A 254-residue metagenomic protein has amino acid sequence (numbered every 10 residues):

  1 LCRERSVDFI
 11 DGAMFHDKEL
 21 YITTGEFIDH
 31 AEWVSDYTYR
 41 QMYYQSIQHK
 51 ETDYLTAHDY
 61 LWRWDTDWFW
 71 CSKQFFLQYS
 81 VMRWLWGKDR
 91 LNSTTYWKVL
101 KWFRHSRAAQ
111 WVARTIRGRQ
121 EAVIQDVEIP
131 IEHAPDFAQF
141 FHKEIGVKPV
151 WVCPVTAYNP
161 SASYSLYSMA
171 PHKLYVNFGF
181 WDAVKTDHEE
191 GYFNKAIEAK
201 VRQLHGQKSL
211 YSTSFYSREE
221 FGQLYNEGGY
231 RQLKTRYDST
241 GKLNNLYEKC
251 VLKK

Functional and structural regions predicted by a protein language model:
L1-V127, I131-D136, H142-G146: C-terminal substrate-binding/cap subdomain adjacent to the FAD-binding core in PCMH-type and related FAD-linked
S6, K143-V150, E198-L204: A common structural junction motif
D8-D11, K148-V152, K208-L210: Acidic/polar loop patches that form or flank catalytic/metal-binding clefts of enzymes that bind anionic ligands
A13-E19, L100-W102, P154-S165, T213-Q223 (+1 more regions): A glycine-rich phosphate-binding loop feature that marks nucleotide/adenosyl-phosphate handling sites
F15, V155, G179-A183, Q207 (+2 more regions): Short, loop-centered acidic/histidine patches that primarily coordinate divalent metals
T115-Q120, V127-W181: C-terminal structural cap/anchor segments
H133-Q139, T186-F193: Short, conserved charged micro-motifs
D187-E189, F193-K254: Activity-critical C-terminal alpha-helical subdomain
